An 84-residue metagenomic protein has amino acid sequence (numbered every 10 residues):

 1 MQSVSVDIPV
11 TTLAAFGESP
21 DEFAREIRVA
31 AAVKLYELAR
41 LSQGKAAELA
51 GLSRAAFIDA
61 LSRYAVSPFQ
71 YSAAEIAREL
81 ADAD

Functional and structural regions predicted by a protein language model:
M1-D84: Small, basic N-terminal interaction modules of short regulatory proteins
